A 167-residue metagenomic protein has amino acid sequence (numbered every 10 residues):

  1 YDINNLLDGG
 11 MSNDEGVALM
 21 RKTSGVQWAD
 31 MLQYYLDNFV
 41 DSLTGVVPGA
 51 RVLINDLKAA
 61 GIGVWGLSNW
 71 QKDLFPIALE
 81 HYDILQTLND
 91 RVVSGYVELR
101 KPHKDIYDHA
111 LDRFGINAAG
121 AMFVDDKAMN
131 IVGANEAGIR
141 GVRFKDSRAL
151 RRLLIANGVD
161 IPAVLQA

Functional and structural regions predicted by a protein language model:
Y1-V52, A59-A60, Q71-L74: N-terminal helical cap/lid subdomain that shapes the substrate entry/recognition surface in HAD-like hydrolases
L6, W28-D30, G63-V64, Y82 (+2 more regions): Short, flexible segments with low predicted structural confidence
M11-S12, I62, Y96, G115: Residue-level recognition of short, well-ordered coil/turn positions that link secondary-structure elements
N55, Q71-K72, P76-A167: Asp-based, Mg2+/Mn2+-dependent phosphohydrolase catalytic module
A60-G61, T87: Structured helix-beta-strand junction loops
G61-G63, I139: A generic structural motif
W65-N69: Short beta-strand segments
